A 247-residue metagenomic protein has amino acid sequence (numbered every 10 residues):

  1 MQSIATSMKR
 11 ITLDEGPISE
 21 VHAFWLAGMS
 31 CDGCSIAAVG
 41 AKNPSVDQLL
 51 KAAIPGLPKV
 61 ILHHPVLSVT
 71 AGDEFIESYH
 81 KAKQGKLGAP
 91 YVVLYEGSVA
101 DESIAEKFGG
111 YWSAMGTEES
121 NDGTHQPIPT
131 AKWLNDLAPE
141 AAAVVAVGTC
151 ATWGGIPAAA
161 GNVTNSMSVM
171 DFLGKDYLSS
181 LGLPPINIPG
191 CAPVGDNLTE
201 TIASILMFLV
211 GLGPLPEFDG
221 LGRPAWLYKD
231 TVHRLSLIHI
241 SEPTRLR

Functional and structural regions predicted by a protein language model:
I4-L134: Extended, subdomain-level signal for the structured scaffold at the beginning of enzyme domains
E20, P185, P243: A residue-level signal for beta-strand positions that form part of recognition/binding surfaces within mature
S30, A151, R247: Short, glycine/serine-rich, charged loops/turns that create anion-binding and catalytic segments at active sites
L134-S236: FMN-binding flavodoxin-like domain, especially the glycine-rich phosphate-binding loop
I238-L246: Conserved small/polar residues in nucleotide/adenosyl-binding loops
